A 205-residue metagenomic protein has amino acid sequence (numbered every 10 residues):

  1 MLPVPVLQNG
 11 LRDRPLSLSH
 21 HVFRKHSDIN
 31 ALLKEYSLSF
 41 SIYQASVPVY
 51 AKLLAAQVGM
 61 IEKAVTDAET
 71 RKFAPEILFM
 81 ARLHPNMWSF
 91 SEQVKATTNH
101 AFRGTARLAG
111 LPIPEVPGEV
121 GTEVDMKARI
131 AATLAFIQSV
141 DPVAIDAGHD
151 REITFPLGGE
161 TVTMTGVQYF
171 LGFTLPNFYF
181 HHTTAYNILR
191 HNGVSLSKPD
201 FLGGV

Functional and structural regions predicted by a protein language model:
L2-Q8, P15, K25: N-terminal amphipathic/hydrophobic targeting modules at extreme N-termini, encompassing cleavable Sec/SRP-type signal
S39-K52, A74-T97, P117-M126, G158-N177 (+1 more regions): Alpha-helical scaffold segments that form or flank carboxylate-/histidine-based iron centers
L54, V58-V65, F102-T105, A131-Q138 (+1 more regions): Structural signal for well-ordered, non-membrane alpha-helices
N86-I113, T133: Conserved alpha-helical segments that form or flank metal/cofactor-binding pockets of metalloenzymes
G118-L157, V162-L189: Acidic/histidine-rich alpha-helical segments that form the ligand environment of transition-metal centers
R190-V205: C-terminal end-helix/capping segment
